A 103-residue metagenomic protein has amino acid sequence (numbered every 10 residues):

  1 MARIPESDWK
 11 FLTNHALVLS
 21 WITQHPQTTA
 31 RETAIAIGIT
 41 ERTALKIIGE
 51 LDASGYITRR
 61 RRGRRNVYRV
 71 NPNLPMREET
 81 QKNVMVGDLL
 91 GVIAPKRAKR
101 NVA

Functional and structural regions predicted by a protein language model:
M1, P75-A103: Amphipathic alpha-helical dimerization/coiled-coil segments that flank or bridge DNA-binding/regulatory modules
I4-H15, T29, R61-V84: Short, cationic-aromatic polyanion-contact patches
W9, I22-H25: Short helix-capping/hinge SLiMs at alpha-helix to coil transitions
A16-W21: Pre-recognition alpha-helix immediately N-terminal to the DNA-recognition helix within helix-turn-helix or winged-helix
E32-I35, D52-A53: Alpha-helical residues within the helix-turn-helix
R42: Key DNA-contact positions within bacterial/archaeal DNA-binding proteins
K46, E50: Alpha-helical DNA-recognition elements
D52-R62: A short, conserved structural fragment
